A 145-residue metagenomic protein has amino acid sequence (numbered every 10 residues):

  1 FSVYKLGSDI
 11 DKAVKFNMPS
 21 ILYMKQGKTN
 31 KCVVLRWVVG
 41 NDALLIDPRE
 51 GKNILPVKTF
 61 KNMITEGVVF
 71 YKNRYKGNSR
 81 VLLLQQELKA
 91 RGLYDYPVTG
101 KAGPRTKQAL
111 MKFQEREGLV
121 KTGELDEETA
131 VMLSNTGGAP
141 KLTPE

Functional and structural regions predicted by a protein language model:
F1-V68: Conserved active-site-adjacent core of cysteine acyl-enzyme catalytic domains
D11-V14, I64, Q86, D95 (+1 more regions): Alpha-helical context
K58-K61, T65-N78, Q85-R91: Solvent-exposed soluble domains appended to multi-pass membrane proteins
T65, N135-G138: Generic surface-pattern signal
K76-R80, K89-N135, L142: Short acidic, glycine/serine/threonine-rich helix-capping segments at coil-helix boundaries
E145: Glycine-rich phosphate-binding loop of ATP-dependent small-molecule kinases
